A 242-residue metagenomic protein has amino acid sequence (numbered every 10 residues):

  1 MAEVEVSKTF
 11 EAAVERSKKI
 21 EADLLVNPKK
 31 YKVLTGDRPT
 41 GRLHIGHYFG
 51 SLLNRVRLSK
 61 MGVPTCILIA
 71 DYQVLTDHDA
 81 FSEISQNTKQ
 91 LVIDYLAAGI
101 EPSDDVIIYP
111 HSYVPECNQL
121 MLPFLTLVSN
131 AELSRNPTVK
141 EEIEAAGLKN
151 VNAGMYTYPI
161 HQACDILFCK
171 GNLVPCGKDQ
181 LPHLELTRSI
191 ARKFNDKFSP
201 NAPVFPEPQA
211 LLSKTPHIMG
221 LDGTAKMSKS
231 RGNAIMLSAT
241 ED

Functional and structural regions predicted by a protein language model:
A2-A163: N-terminal Rossmann-like or analogous alpha/beta NTP/dinucleotide-binding catalytic cores that position adenine
K140-D242: Active-site cores that bind ATP or allylic diphosphates and position pyrophosphate for catalysis
